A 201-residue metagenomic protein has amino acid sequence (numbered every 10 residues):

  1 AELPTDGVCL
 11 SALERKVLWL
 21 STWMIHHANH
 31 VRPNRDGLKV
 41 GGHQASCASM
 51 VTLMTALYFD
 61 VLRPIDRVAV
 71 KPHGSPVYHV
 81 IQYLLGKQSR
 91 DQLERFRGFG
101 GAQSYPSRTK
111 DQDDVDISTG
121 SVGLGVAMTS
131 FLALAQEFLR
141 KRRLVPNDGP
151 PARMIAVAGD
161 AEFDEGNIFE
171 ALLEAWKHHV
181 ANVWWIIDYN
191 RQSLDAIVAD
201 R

Functional and structural regions predicted by a protein language model:
C9, L13-K16, S21, I25-P33 (+1 more regions): Cofactor-binding active-site loop characterized by glycine-rich and histidine/acidic residues
R67-K71, N182-N190: Short internal beta-strands
H178, W185, V198-D200: Phosphate/pyrophosphate-binding betaalpha-module
Y189-R201: Long, well-ordered, tryptophan-enriched scaffold segments
